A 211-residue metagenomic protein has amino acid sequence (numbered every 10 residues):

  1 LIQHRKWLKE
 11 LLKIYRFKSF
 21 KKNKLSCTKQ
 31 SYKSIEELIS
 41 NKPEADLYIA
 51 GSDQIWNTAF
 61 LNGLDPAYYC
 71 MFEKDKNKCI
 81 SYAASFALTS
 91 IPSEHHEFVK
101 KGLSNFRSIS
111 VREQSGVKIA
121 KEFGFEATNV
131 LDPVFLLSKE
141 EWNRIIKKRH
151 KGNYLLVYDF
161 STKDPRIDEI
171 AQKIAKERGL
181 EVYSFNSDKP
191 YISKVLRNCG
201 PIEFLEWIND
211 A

Functional and structural regions predicted by a protein language model:
L1-K101, D168: Aromatic- and Gly/Pro-rich donor/ligand-binding loops that form nucleotide- or phosphate-bearing donor binding pockets
Y32-L38, N62, A83-Y154, D159-F160: A nucleotide-sugar donor-handling region in carbohydrate enzymes
A45, F106, A211: An anion/phosphate-binding loop that grips the pyrophosphate of nucleotide cofactors and donors
Y48-I49, S108-R112, G179-N186: Short, hydrophobic beta-strand segments that form beta-sheet elements in well-ordered domains
E73, L103, K121, A175-K176: Anion (oxyanion) recognition and catalysis
K78, H150-L155, L180-E181: Charged active-site motifs of nucleotide-sugar-dependent glycosyltransferases
S81-L88, G116-I119, D159-S161, P165-E203: Catalytic donor nucleotide-activated moiety binding site of glycosyltransferases and closely related
A127, L131-F135, K139, F185-A211: Donor nucleotide-activated moiety binding/catalytic core segment of transferases that use nucleotide-activated donors
